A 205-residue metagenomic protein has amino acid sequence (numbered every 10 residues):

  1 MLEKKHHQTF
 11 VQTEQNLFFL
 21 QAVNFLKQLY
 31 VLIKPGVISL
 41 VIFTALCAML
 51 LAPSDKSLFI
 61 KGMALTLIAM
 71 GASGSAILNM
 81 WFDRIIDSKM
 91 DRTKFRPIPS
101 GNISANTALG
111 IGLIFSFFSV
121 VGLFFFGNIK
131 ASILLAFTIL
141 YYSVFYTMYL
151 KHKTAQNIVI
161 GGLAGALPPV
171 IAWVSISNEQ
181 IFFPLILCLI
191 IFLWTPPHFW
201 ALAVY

Functional and structural regions predicted by a protein language model:
L2-A22, F82-I103, W200-Y205: Cytosolic, membrane-interface loops and tails of multi-pass inner-membrane proteins
N24-V37, P97-A108, F145-A164: Interhelical loop and helix-boundary elements at the membrane-water interface of polytopic inner-membrane proteins
I42-L46, R96-P99, F115, V159-I176: Small-residue-rich segments of transmembrane alpha-helices in multi-pass membrane proteins, especially helix faces
F43-R84, R92, S116, I133-V144 (+1 more regions): Membrane-embedded alpha-helical segments that form the functional core of polytopic membrane enzymes, especially those
L46-L50, F117-F124, S143-M148, P169-V174: Alpha-helical transmembrane segments of multipass membrane proteins
R84, Y141-T154, F199, V204-Y205: C-terminal ends of transmembrane helices
R92-I133: Multi-pass membrane catalytic core of lipid/isoprenoid biosynthesis enzymes
F124-K130, T147-Q156, W173-E179: Membrane-interface helix caps and helix-loop-helix hairpins in membrane proteins
